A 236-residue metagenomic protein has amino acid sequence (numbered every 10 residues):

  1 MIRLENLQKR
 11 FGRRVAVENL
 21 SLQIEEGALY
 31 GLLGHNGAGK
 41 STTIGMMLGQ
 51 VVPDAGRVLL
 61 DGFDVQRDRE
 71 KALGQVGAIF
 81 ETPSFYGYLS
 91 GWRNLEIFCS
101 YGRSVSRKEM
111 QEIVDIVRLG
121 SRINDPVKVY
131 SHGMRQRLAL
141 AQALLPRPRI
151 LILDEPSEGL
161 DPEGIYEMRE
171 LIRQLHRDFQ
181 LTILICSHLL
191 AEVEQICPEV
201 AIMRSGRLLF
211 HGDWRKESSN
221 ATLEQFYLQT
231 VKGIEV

Functional and structural regions predicted by a protein language model:
G56-R67, K71-A72, F210-G212: Conserved ABC transporter NBD signature motif
E96, S100, R107-R122: Conserved ABC ATPase "signature" region
L151-E155: Catalytic Walker B motif of ABC-type/P-loop ATPase nucleotide-binding domains
Y166-F179: Helical segment within the ABC ATPase nucleotide-binding domain
